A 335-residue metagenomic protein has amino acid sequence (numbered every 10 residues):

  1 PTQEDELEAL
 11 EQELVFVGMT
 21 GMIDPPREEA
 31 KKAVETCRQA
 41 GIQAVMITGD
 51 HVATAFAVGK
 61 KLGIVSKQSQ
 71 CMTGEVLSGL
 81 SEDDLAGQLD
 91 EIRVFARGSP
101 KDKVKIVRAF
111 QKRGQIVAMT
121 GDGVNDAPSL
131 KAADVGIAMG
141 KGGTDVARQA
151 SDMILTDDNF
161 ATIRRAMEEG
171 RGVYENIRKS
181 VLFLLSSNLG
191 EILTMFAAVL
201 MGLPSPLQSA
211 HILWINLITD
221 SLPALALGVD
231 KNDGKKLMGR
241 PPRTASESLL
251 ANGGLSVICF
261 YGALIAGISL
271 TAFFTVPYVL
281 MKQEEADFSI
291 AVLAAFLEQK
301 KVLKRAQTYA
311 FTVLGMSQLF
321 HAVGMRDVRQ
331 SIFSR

Functional and structural regions predicted by a protein language model:
P1, K31-A33, H51-L62, K101-A109 (+1 more regions): Acidic, divalent-metal-coordinating active-site segment for phosphoryl/phosphodiester hydrolysis, typified by short
P1-E11, D287: Acidic Ser/Thr/Pro-rich low-complexity disordered segments that often serve as glycosylated linkers/stalks around
Q3, Q12-A33, R38-A53, T73-G79 (+4 more regions): Conserved beta-strand/loop elements of the cytosolic catalytic core of P-type E1-E2 ATPases, chiefly in the P-domain
F16-M19, I106, S129, N176: Residue-level recognition of specific faces of alpha-helices
L62, S66-M119, A133-I332: Membrane-embedded transport module
